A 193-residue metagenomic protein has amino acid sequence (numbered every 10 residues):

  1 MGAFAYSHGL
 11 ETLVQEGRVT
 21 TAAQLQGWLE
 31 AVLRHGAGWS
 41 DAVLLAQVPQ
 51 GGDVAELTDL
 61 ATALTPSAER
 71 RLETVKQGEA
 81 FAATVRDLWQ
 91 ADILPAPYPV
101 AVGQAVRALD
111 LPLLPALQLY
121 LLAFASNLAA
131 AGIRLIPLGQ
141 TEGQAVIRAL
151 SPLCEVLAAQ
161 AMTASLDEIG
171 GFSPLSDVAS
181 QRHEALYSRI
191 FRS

Functional and structural regions predicted by a protein language model:
M1-S193: Metal- and O2-centered redox machinery and metal/ROS homeostasis
